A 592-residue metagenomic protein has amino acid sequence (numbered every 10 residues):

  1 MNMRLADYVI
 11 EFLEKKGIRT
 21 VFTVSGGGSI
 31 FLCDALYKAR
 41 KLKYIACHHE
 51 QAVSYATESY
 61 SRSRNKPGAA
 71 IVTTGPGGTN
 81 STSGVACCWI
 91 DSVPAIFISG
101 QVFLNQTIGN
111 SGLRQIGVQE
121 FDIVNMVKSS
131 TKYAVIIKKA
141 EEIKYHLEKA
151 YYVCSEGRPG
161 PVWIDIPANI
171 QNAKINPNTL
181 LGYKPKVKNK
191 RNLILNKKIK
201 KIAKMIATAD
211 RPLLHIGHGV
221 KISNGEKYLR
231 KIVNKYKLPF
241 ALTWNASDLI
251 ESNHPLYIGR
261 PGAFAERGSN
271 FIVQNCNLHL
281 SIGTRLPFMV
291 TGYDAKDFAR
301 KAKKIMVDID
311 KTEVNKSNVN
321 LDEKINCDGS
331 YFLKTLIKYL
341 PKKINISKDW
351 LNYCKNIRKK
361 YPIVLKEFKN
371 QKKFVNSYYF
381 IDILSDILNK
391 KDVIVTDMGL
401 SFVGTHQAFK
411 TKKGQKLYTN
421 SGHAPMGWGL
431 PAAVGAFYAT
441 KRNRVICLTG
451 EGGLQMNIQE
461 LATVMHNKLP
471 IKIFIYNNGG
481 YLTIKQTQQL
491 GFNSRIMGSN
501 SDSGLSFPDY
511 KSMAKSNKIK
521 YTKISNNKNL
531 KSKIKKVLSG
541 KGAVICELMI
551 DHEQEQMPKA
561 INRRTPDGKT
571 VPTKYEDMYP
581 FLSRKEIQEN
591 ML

Functional and structural regions predicted by a protein language model:
M1-K343, I387-K390, P470-I473, G491-S494 (+2 more regions): N-terminal alpha/beta PP-like core and its mobile active-site loop of ThDP/TPP-dependent enzymes
A6-R19, V24-G27, L32-A39, K355-V434: Active-site diphosphate/adenylate-binding microenvironment
S29, E50-Y55, S401-V403, N526-L530: Short acidic loop-to-helix transition motifs that present clustered carboxylates
I98, I108-V118, A263, V314-S317 (+3 more regions): Thiamine diphosphate
K138-E141, K200, K204, A302-M398 (+3 more regions): Phosphate/pyrophosphate-binding active-site segments
W163, M306, V395, L448-T449: Generic enzyme active-site microenvironment
L214, F240, L384, T396 (+2 more regions): Conserved hydrophobic/aromatic pocket- or pore-lining residues that grip, position, or stack substrates in active sites
G217-K221, N370, G450: Conserved short loop/turn motifs at secondary-structure junctions
